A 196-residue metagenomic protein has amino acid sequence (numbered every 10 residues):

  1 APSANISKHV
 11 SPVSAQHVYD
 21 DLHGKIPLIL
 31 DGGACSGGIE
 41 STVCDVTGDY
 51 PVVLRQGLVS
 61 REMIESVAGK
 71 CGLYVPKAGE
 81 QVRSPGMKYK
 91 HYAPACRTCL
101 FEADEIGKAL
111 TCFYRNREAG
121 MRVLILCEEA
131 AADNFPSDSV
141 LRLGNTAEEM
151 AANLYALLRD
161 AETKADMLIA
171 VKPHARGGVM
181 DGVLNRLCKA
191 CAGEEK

Functional and structural regions predicted by a protein language model:
A1-K196: Active-site-adjacent structural elements in enzyme catalytic cores
